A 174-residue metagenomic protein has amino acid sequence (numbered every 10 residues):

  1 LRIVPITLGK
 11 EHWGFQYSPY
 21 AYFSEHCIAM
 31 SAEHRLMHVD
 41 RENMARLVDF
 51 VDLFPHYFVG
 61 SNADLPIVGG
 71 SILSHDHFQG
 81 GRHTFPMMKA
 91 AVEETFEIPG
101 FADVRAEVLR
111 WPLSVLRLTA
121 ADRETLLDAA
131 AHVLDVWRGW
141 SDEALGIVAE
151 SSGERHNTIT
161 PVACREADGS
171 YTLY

Functional and structural regions predicted by a protein language model:
L1-M37, R110-P112, L127-A130, V136-Y174: Active-site microenvironments that recognize anionic phosphate/pyrophosphate groups
W13-S18, N43-V51, E97-V104: Structured alpha-helical segments in the cores of large, soluble enzyme domains
F15, V59, D76-F78: Hydrophobic faces of well-ordered beta-strands that scaffold small-molecule active sites in alpha/beta enzyme cores
S24-H26, S31, V68-F85, T172: Histidine-centered divalent-metal-coordination microenvironment in nucleic-acid enzymes
A32-V59: Helical scaffold of the NTase/Pol beta-like nucleotidyltransferase catalytic core
P55-S71, G80-R138: Catalytic or ion-translocation cores adjacent to nucleophile or general acid/base/metal-coordination motifs in diverse
L65-S74, S152-T158: Beta-rich nucleic-acid/ligand-interaction surfaces
